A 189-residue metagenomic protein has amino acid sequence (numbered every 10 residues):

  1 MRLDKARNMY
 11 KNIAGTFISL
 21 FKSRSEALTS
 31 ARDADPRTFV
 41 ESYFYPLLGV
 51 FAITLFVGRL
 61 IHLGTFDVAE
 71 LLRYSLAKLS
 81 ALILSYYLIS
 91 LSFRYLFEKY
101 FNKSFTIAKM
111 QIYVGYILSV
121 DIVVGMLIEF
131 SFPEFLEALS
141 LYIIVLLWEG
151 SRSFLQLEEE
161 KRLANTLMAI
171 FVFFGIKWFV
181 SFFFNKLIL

Functional and structural regions predicted by a protein language model:
R2-F105: Selected alpha-helical membrane-embedding segments in polytopic membrane proteins
S30-R37, Y113-Y116, E129, L157: Membrane-interface junctions
R37-F51, Y113-I117, D121, L163-I170: Alpha-helical membrane-anchoring segments
I53, I89-R94, V120, I144-W148 (+1 more regions): Alpha-helical transmembrane segments of polytopic integral membrane proteins, especially the permease/helical cores
F56-A69, V123-S131, V180, F184: Transmembrane helix-loop junctions in multi-pass membrane proteins
A81, S85, A108-L147: Alpha-helical transmembrane segments of helical membrane proteins, especially in multi-pass transport, channel
L127-L189: Terminal transmembrane helical module of multi-pass membrane proteins
